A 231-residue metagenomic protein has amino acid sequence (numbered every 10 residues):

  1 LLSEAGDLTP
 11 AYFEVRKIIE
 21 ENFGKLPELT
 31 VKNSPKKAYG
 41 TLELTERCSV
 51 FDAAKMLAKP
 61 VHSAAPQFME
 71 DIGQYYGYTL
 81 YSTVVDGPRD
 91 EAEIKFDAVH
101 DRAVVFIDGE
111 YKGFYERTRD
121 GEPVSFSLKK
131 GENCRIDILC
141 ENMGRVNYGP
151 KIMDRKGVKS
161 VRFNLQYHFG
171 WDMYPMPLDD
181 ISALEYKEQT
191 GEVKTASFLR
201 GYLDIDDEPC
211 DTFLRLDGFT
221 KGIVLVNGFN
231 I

Functional and structural regions predicted by a protein language model:
L1-A64: Extended substrate-binding grooves/exosites of carbohydrate-active enzymes
C48-S82, P175-G201: Edge strands and adjacent loops of beta-rich recognition modules
G73-F106, K112: The feature marks the first
Y78-S82, E91-E93, E110, G121-P123 (+3 more regions): Intrinsic-disorder/low-complexity, polar/charged segments enriched in Ser/Thr/Lys/Arg/Asp/Glu/Gln
E91-F106, I136, L203-N227: Aromatic-lined ligand-binding clefts that engage carbohydrates, nucleic acids, or primary amines
H100, F106-P123, V226-I231: Solvent-exposed beta-strand/loop surfaces of large extracellular or lumenal domains
S127-R145: Short, well-structured beta-strand segments enriched in hydrophobic/aromatic residues within extracellular or lumenal
E141-Y174: Glycine/proline-rich low-complexity spacer/linker segments in large multi-domain proteins
